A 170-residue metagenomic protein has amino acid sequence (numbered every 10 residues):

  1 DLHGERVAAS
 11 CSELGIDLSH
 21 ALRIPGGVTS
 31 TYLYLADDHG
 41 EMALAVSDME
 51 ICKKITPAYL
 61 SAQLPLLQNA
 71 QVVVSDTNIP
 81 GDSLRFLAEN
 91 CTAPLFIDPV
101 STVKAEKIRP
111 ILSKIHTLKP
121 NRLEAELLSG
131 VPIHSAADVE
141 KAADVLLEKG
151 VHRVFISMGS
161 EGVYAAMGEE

Functional and structural regions predicted by a protein language model:
D1-Q71: Conserved N-terminal subdomain of the carbohydrate kinase-like
H3, P80, S101-A105: Short acidic loop-to-helix transition motifs that present clustered carboxylates
S10, L14, C52, P80 (+3 more regions): Change "in soluble alpha/beta enzymes" to "in soluble alpha/beta proteins
G27, N78, R122-L123: Alpha-helix N-cap/helix-start capping motif
L60-S61, D82-L87: N-terminal active-site wall of soluble small-molecule enzyme domains
Q71-V72, T117: Structural motif
V74-I79, D98-P99: Catalytic beta/alpha-barrel core
R85, N90-L95, P99-E169: Conserved phosphate/ATP/ADP-binding segment of small-molecule kinases
